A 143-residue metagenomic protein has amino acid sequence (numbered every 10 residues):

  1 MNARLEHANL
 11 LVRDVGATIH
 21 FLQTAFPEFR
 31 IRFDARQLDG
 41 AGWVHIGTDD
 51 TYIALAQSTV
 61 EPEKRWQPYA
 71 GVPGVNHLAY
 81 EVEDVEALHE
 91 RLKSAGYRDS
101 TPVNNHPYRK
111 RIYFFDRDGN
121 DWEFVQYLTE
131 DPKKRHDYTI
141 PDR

Functional and structural regions predicted by a protein language model:
M1, R32-D34, H89-R143: Vicinal oxygen chelate
M1-I19, V75-Y80, E130-R143: N-terminal beta-strand motif that seeds the catalytic metal site of vicinal oxygen chelate
N2, N9-I53: Core segments of cupin and vicinal oxygen chelate
R4-D14, V44-G47, R65-R91, K110-F115 (+1 more regions): Vicinal oxygen chelate
V12-F21, Y52, H77, K93 (+3 more regions): Secondary-structure boundary/capping motif
I31, E61-W66, P132-K133: A short, acidic/glycine-rich surface segment
R36-L38, V60-E61, D84, N105-P107: Short beta->alpha connector loops
D49-I53, T59-P62, V85-E86: Short, charged/polar surface micro-motifs in flexible loops or helix N-caps
